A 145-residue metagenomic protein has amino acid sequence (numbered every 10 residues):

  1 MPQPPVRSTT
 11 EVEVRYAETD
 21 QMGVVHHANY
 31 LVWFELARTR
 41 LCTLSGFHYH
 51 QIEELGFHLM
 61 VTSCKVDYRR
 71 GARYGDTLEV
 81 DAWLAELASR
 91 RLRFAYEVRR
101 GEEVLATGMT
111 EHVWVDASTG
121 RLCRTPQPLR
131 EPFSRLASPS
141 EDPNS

Functional and structural regions predicted by a protein language model:
M1-E79, A85-S145: Terminal targeting signals and extreme-terminal segments of soluble enzymes
